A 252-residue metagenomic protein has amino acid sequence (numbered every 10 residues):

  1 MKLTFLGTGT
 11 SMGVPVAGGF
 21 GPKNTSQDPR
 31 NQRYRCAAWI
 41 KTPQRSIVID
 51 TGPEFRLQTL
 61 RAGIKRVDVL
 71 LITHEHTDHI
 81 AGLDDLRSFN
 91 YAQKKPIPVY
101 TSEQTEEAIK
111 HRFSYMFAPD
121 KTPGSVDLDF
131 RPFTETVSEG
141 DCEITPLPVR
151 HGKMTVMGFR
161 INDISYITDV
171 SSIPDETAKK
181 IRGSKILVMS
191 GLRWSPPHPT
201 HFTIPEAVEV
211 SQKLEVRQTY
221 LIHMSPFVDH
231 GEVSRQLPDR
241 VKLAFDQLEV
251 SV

Functional and structural regions predicted by a protein language model:
M1-R61, V156-T168, I186: Conserved beta-strand hairpin/beta-sheet module of binuclear metal-dependent hydrolase folds, prominently
L3, D50, T59, H74 (+5 more regions): Divalent metal-coordination and catalytic microenvironments
T8-G9, T51-P53, E75, V149-G152 (+4 more regions): Active-site metal-binding loops of divalent metal-dependent hydrolases
P29-Q32, D50-G52, V126-D129, P146-V149 (+2 more regions): Short gly/ser/thr-rich secondary-structure transition/capping motifs
I40, E135-D141, F159, V250: Short acidic-hydrophobic surface loop/beta-edge motif
Q44-T101, S184-K185: Active-site metal-binding motif and surrounding structural segment of the metallo-beta-lactamase
T101-T155: Metallo-beta-lactamase
S172-V252: Cap/insert and terminal regions of metallo-dependent hydrolase folds
